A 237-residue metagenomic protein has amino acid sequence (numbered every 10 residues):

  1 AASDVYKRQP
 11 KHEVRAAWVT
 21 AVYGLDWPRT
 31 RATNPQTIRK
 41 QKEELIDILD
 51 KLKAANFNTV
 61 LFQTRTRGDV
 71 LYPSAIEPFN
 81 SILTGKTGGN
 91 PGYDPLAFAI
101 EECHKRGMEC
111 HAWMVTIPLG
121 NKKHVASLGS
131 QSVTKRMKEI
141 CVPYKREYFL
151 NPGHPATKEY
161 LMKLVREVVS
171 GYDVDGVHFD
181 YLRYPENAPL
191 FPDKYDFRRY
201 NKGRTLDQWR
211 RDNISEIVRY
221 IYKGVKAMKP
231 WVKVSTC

Functional and structural regions predicted by a protein language model:
A1-Y6: Short, small-residue-biased leader/transition segments that mark boundaries at the very start of proteins
H12-V14, T20-E43, E101, H111-G171: Active-site-adjacent "subsite" loops/lids of carbohydrate-active enzymes
V19-A21, F62-T66, A112-T116, Y181 (+1 more regions): A cross-domain feature marking catalytic cores of carbohydrate-active enzymes and several ubiquitous metabolic/repair
N34-A55, I82-R106, D212-Y220: Aromatic- and glycine-enriched glycan-recognition loops and surfaces that form the carbohydrate-binding subsites
K40-D69, G171-V174: Catalytic domains of carbohydrate-active enzymes, especially glycoside hydrolases
A55-P91: Aromatic-lined carbohydrate-binding/catalytic grooves of carbohydrate-active enzymes
F57-N58, R65, A97, R106 (+1 more regions): Polysaccharide-binding and catalytic clefts of secreted carbohydrate-active enzymes
G68-Y72, P118-K123, P185-A188: Short catalytic/ligand-binding loop motif for oxyanion handling, primarily in non-cytosolic enzymes, centered on
